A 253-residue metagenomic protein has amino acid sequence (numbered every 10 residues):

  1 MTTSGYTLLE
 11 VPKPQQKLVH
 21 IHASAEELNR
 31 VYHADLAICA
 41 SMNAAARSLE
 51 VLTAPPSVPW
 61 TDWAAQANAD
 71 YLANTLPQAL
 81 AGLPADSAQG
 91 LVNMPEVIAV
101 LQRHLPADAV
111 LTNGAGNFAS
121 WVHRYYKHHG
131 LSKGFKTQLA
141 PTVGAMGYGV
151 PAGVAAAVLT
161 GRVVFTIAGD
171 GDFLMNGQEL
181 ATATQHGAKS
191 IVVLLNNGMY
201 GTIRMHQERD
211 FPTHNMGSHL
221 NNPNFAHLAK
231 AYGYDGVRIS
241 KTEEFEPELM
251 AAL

Functional and structural regions predicted by a protein language model:
M1, A46-S57, Y71, T75 (+8 more regions): Structural signal for hydrophobic packing residues in well-ordered secondary-structure cores of soluble enzyme domains
M1-N68, L249-A252: Glycine-rich, acidic loop regions that bind phosphate or pyrophosphate groups
M1-T2, H22, T112-G114, I167-A168 (+1 more regions): Short beta-strand segments
T3-Y6, E96-I98, Q178-E179, E246-L249: Glycine-rich, charged/polar anion/phosphate-binding loops that engage phosphate groups from diverse ligands
L28-C39, N43-L49, W121-L253: Thiamine diphosphate
I38, M42, A46, S57-N68 (+5 more regions): Generic structural signal for well-ordered, non-membrane alpha-helical segments in soluble metabolic enzymes
N68-P151, A156-L159: Active-site diphosphate/adenylate-binding microenvironment
